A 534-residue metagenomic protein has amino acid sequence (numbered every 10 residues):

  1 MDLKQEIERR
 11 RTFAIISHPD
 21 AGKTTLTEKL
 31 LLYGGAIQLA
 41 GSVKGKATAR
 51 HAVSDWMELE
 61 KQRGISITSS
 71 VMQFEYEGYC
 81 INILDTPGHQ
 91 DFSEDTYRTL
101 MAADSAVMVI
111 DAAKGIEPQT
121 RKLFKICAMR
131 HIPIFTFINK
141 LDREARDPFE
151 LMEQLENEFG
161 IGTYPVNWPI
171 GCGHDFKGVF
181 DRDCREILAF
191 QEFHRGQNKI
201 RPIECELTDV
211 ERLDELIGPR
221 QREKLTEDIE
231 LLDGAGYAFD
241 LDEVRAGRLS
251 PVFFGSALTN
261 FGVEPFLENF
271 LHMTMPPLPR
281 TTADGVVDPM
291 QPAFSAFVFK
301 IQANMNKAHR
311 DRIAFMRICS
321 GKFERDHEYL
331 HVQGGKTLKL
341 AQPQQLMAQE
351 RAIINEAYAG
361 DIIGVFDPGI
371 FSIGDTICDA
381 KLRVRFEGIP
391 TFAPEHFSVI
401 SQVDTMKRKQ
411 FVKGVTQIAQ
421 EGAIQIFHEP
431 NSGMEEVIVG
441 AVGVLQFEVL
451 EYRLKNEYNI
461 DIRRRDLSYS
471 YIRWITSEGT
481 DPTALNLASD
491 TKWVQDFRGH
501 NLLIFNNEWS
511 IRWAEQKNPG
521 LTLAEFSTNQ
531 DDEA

Functional and structural regions predicted by a protein language model:
M1-A534: Structural and coupling elements of P-loop NTPases
